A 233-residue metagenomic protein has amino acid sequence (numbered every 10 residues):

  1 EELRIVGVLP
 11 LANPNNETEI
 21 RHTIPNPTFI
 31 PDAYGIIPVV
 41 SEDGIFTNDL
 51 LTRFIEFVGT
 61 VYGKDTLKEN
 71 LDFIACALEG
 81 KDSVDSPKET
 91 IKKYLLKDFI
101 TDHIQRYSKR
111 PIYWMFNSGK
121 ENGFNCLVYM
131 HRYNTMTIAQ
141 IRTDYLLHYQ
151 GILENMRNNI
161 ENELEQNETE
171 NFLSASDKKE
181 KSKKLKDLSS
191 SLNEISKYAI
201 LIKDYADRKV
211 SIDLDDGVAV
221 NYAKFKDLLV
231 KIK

Functional and structural regions predicted by a protein language model:
E1-K233: Terminal accessory regions of large proteins
